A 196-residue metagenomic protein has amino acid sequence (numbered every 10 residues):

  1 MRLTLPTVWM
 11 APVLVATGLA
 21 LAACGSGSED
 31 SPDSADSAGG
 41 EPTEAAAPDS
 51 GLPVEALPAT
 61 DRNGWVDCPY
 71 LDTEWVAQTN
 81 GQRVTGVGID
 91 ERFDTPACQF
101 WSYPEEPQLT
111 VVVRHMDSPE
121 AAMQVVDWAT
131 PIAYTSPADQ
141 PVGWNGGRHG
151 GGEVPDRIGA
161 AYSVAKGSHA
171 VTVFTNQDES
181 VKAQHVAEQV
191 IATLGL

Functional and structural regions predicted by a protein language model:
M1-V13: Bacterial N-terminal signal peptides that target proteins for export
L19-A23: C-terminal motif of bacterial Sec signal peptides marking the signal peptidase cleavage site
G25-S28: Bacterial signal peptide processing site
D33-P104, I191: Extracytoplasmic low-complexity, Pro/Thr/Ser/Ala/Gly-rich segments that lie immediately after a secretion/anchoring
L52-P53, G152-L196: Extracellularly exposed regions in secreted/surface proteins, prominently low-complexity, repeat-rich
P58-V66, V111-V112, T172-Q177: Second-shell loop/turn segments in exported
D90, A121-A161, L196: Short Gly/Thr-rich strand-loop-strand
A97-M123, A170-F174: A short acidic-to-branched-hydrophobic micro-motif
